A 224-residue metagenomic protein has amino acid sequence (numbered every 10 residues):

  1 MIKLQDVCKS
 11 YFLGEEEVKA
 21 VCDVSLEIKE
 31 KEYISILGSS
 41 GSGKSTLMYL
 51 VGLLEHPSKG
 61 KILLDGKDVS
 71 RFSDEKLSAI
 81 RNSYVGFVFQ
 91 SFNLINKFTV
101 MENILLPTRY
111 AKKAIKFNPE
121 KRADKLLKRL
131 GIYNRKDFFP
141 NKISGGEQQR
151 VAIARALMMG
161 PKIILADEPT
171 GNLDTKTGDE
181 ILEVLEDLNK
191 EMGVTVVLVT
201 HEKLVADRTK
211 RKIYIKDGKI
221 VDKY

Functional and structural regions predicted by a protein language model:
I2-V24, I28-R208, K212: ABC family nucleotide-binding domain
K212-Y224: H-loop (His-switch) and adjacent beta-strand-loop-beta switch element of ABC-type ATPase nucleotide-binding domains
